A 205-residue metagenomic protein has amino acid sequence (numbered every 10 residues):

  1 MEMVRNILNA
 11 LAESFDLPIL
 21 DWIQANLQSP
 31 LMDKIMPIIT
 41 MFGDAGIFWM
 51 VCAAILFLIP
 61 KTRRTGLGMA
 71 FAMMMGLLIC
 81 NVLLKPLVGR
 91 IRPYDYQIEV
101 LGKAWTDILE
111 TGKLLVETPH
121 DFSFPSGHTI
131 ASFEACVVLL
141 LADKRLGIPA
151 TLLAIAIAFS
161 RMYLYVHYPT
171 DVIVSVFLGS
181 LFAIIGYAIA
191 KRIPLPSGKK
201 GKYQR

Functional and structural regions predicted by a protein language model:
M1-M50, N81-V116, K202-R205: N-terminal transmembrane-helix/juxtamembrane module of multi-pass inner/ER membrane proteins
L31, K61-G66, Y94, A142-P149: Membrane-helix interface segments
I38, I47, G68, R145-L152: Alpha-helical transmembrane segments of integral membrane proteins
C52-V82: Interfacial segments of alpha-helical transmembrane regions
I55, M75, I79-L84, V88 (+2 more regions): Alpha-helical membrane-inserting segments
I59, R63, L83, L87-R92 (+2 more regions): Membrane-interfacial segments
F71-K85, I148-R161: Small-polar-interrupted transmembrane alpha-helices in polytopic inner-membrane proteins
T106-R205: Membrane-embedded catalytic cores of phosphoryl/pyrophosphoryl-handling enzymes
